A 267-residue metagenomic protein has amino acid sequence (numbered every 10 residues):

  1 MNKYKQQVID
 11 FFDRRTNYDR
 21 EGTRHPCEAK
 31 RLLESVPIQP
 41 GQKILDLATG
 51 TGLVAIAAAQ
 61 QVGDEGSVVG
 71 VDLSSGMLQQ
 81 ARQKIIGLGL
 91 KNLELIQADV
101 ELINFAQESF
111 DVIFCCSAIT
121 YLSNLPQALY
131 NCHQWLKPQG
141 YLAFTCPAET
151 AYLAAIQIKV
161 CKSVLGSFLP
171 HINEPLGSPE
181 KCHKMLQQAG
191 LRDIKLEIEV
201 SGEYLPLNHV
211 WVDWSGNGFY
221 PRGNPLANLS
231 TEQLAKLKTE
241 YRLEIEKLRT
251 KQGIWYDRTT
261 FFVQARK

Functional and structural regions predicted by a protein language model:
M1-Q42, L53-A57, M77-Q80, L88 (+2 more regions): Conserved class I S-adenosyl-L-methionine
D13, K195-Q252: C-terminal helical/coil "lid" or tail adjacent to the Rossmann-like core of SAM-dependent
K43-I103: Class I SAM-dependent methyltransferase SAM/SAH-binding core
G63, L122-S123, L136-P138: Helix-to-beta-strand junctions that scaffold the AdoMet/dcAdoMet cofactor pocket in Class I SAM-dependent enzymes
E101-I113: A short acidic, Gly/Pro-enriched loop at the edge of an enzyme's catalytic core that lines a small-molecule cofactor
D111-L125: A short SAM/SAH-binding and catalytic strip from SAM-dependent methyltransferases
P126, Y141-P206, L226-L229: Conserved catalytic/acceptor-binding region of the Class I
G190, D213-S215, T260-K267: Core SAM-dependent methyltransferase catalytic element
